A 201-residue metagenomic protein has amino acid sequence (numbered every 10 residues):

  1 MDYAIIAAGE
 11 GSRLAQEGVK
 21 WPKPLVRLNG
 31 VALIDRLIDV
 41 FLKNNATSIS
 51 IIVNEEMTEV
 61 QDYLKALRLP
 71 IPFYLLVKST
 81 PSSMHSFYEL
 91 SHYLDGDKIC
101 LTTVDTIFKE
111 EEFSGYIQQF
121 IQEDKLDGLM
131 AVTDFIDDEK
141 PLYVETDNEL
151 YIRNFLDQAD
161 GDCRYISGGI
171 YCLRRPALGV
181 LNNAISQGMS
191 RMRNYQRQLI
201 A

Functional and structural regions predicted by a protein language model:
M1-V19: N-terminal nucleotide-binding beta1-loop-alpha1 segment
K20-D35: Short catalytic helix/loop segments, enriched in acidic residues and glycine and frequently bearing histidine
R27, I107, Y171-C172: Short aromatic/basic micro-patch
V31-S48, Y63: A short, N-terminal amphipathic alpha-helix
S50-N54, A131-V132: Short internal beta-strands
E56-T58: A conserved acidic beta->alpha catalytic loop
V60-Q61, K65-N148: Conserved beta-loop-beta/alpha segment of the NTase-like Rossmann-fold superfamily that binds/positions NTPs
S114, I121, Y151-A201: Catalytic-core segments of class I nucleotidyltransferases/pyrophosphorylases that form NMP-activated intermediates
